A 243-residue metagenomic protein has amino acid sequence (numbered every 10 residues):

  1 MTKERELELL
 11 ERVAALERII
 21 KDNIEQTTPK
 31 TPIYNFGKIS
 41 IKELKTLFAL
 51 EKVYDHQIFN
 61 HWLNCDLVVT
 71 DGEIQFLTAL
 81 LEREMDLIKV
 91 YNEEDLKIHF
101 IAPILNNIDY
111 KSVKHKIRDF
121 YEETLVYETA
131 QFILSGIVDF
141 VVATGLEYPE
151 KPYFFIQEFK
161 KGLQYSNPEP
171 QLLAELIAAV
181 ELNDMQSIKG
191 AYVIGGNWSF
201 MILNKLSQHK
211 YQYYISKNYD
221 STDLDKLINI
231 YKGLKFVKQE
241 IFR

Functional and structural regions predicted by a protein language model:
M1-V68: Nuclease-adjacent, charged terminal/linker segments that flank catalytic cores
L44-S187, I202-R243: A short, conserved, highly charged catalytic patch centered on acidic carboxylates
G190-A191: Short beta-strand elements that form the blades of beta-propeller/WD-repeat-like and other beta-sheet-rich scaffold
